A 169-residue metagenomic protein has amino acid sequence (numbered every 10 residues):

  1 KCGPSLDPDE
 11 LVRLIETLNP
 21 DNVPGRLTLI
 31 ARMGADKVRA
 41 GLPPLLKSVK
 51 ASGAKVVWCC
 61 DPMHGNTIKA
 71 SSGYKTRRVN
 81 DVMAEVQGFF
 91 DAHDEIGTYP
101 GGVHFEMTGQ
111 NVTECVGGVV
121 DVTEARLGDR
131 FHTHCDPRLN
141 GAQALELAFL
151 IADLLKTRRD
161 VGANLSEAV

Functional and structural regions predicted by a protein language model:
K1-V169: Expand to "…catalyze enediolate/carbanion chemistry for C-C bond making/breaking, isomerization, decarboxylation
